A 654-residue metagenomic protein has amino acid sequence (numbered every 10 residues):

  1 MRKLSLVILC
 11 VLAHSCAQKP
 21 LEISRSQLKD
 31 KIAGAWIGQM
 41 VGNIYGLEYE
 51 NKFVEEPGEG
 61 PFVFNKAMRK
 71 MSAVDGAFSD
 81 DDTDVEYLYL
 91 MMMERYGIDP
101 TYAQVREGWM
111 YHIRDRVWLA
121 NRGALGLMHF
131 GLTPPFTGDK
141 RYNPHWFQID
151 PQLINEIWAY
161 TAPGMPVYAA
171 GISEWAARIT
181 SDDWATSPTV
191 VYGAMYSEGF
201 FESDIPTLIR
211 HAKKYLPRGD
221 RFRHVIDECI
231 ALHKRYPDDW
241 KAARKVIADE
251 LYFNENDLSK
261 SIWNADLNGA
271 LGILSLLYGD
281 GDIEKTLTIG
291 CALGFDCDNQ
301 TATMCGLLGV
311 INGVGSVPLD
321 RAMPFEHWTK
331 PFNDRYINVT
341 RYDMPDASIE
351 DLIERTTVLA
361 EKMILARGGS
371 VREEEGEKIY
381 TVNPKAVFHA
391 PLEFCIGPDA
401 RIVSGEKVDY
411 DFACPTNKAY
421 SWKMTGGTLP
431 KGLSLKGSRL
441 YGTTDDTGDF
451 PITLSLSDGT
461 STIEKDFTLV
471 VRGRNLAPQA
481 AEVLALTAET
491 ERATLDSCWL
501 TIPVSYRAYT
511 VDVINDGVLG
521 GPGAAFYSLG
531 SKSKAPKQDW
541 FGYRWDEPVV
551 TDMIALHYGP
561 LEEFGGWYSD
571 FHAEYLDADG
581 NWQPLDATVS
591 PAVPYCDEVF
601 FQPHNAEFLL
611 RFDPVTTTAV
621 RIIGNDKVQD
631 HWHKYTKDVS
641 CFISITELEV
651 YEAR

Functional and structural regions predicted by a protein language model:
I23, T137-W146, I157-M165, E174-R178 (+2 more regions): Accessory "access/gating" subregions that flank catalytic or transport cores
V41, Y45, K52, E56-F64 (+4 more regions): Catalytic phosphate/nucleotide-handling subdomain of diverse soluble enzymes
P391-S421: Solvent-exposed, low-complexity, repeat-rich "mucin-like" stalks and linkers
T416-S438, K465-F467: Surface-exposed or secretory-pathway low-complexity segments enriched in glycine-proline and Ser/Thr/acidic residues
R439-T447: Extracellular/luminal low-complexity segments enriched in Ser/Thr/Pro
G448-D458: A short beta-strand micro-motif common to beta-rich folds, especially ectodomain repeats
S461-R472: C-terminal edge beta-strand
L519-D586, H604-R654: Aromatic, loop-rich ligand-recognition surfaces of beta-strand-rich domains
